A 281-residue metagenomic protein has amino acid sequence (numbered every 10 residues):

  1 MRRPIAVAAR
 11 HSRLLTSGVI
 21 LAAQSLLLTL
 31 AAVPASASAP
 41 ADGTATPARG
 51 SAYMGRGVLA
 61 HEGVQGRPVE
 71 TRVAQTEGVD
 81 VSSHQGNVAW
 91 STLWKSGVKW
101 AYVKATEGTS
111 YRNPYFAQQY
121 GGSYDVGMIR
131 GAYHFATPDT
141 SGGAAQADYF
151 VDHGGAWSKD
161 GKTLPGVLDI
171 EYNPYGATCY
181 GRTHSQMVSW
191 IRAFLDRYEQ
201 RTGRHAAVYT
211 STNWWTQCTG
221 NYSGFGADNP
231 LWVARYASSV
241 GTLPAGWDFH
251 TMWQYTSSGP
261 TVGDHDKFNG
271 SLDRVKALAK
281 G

Functional and structural regions predicted by a protein language model:
M1-A39: Secretory targeting and sorting signals
L26-L28, V151, R204: Structured catalytic/translocation cores of nucleotide/phosphate-coupled proteins
A41-Q85, S91, G224-G281: Functionally critical loop-and-helix segments that line ligand-binding/catalytic clefts of soluble enzyme domains
G66-K95, K99-R201: Substrate-binding cleft of extracellular glycoside hydrolase catalytic domains
S110, D139, W215, V240 (+1 more regions): Flexible, glycine-rich phosphate/dinucleotide-binding loops and adjacent beta-alpha linkers at cofactor/substrate
K162-G246: Catalytic domains of cell-wall/extracellular-matrix polysaccharide-remodeling enzymes, centered on de-N-acetylation
